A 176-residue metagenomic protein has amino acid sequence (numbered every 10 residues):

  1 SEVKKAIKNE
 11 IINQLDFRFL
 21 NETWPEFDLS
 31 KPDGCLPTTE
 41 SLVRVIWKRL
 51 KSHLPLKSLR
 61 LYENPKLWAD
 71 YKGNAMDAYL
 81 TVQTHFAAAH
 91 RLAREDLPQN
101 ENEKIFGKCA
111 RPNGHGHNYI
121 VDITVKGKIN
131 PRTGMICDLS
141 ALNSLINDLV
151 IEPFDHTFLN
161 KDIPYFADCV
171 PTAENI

Functional and structural regions predicted by a protein language model:
S1-I176: Charge-rich, low-complexity N-terminal segments
